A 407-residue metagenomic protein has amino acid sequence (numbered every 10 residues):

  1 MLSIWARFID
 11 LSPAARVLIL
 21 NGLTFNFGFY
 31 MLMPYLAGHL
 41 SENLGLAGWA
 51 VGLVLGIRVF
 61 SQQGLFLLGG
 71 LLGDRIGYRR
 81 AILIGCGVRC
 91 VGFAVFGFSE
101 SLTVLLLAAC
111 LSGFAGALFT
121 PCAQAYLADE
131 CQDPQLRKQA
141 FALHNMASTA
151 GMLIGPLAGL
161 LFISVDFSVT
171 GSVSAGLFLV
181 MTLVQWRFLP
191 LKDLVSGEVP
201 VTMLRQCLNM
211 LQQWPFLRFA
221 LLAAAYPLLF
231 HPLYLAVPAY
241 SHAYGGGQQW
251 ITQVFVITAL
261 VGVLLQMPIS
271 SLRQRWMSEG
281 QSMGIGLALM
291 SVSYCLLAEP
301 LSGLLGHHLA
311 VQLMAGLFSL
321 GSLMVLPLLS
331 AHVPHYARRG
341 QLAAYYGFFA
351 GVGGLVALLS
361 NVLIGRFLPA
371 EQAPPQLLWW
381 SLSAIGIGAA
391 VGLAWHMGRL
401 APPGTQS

Functional and structural regions predicted by a protein language model:
M1-S12, P190-L221: Juxtamembrane intracellular "pre-TM" segments in multi-pass secondary transporters
P34-W49, L235-I251: Short amphipathic helix-loop junctions that connect adjacent transmembrane helices in Major Facilitator Superfamily/SLC
Q63-E100: Conserved MFS/SLC helix-loop-helix module at the cytosolic interface between two early adjacent transmembrane helices
L65-G77, L265-E279, L368: Helix-to-loop junctions at the C-terminal end of transmembrane segments in multipass secondary transporters
C110-S148: Cytoplasmic helix-loop-helix junction between adjacent transmembrane helices in 12-TM secondary transporters
I163-G176, R366-G386: A membrane-interface helix-boundary motif in multi-pass transporters
G280-L326: C-terminal transmembrane helical hairpin of 12-TM major facilitator-type secondary transporters
R339-E371: A late C-terminal transmembrane helix in Major Facilitator Superfamily
